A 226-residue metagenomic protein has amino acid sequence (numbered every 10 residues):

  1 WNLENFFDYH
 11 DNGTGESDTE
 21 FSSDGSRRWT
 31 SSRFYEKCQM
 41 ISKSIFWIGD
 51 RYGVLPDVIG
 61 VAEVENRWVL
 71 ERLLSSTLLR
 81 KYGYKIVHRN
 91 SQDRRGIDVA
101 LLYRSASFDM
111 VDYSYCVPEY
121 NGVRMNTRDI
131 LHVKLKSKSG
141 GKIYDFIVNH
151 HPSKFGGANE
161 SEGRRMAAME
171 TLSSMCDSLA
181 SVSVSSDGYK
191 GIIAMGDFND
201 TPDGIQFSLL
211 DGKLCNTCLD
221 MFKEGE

Functional and structural regions predicted by a protein language model:
W1-N5, S26, D112-S114, I143-S153: Active-site-proximal beta-strand elements of phosphoester/diester hydrolases
W1-T77, K81, V87-S91, I97 (+1 more regions): N-terminal, active-site-proximal structural segment of metallo-dependent hydrolase catalytic domains
L3, V64, H151, D197-F198: Active-site metal-binding loops of divalent metal-dependent hydrolases
T14-D18, F146-R164: Active-site His/acidic residue clusters
F46-D50, V69-L79, S107, S174-V184 (+2 more regions): Sec-exported extracytoplasmic/periplasmic mature domains
V58, V64-I143: Structured beta-strand-rich core segments of catalytic domains in phosphoester-bond hydrolases
N66-W68, R94-G96, K154-F155, N199-I205: Active-site environment of divalent metal-dependent phosphoester hydrolases
R165-E226: Metal-dependent phosphoesterases centered on the DNase I-like endonuclease/exonuclease/phosphatase
